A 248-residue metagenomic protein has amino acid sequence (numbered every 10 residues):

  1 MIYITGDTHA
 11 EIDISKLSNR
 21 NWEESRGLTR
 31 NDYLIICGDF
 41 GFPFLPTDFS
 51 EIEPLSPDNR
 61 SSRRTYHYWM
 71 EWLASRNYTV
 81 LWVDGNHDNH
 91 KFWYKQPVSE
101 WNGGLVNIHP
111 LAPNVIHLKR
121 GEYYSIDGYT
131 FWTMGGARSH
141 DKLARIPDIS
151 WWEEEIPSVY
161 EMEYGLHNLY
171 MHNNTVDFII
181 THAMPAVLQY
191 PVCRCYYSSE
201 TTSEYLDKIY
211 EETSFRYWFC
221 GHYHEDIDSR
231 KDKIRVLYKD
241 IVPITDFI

Functional and structural regions predicted by a protein language model:
M1-Y3: Extreme N-terminal starter segment of soluble prokaryotic enzymes
T5, E11-S125, K239-D240: Core catalytic region of metal-dependent phosphoesterases/phosphodiesterases, especially metallo-beta-lactamase-like
T8-E11, F40-G41, N86-N89, A137-R138 (+2 more regions): Catalytic metal-binding/acid-base residues of hydrolase active sites
Y33, F178, Y217: Short, Asp-centered acidic motifs that coordinate Mg2+ and/or phosphate in catalytic or ligand-binding sites
G41, D48-W69, N174-T213: Active-site-proximal segments of metal-dependent phosphoesterases and phosphodiesterases across multiple
T79-V83, Y94, W101-N102, H109 (+2 more regions): Conserved beta-sheet core of the metallophosphoesterase superfamily
G104-V106, P113, E122, I126-Y196: Active-site-proximal loop/helix segment associated with metal-binding centers of metalloenzymes
